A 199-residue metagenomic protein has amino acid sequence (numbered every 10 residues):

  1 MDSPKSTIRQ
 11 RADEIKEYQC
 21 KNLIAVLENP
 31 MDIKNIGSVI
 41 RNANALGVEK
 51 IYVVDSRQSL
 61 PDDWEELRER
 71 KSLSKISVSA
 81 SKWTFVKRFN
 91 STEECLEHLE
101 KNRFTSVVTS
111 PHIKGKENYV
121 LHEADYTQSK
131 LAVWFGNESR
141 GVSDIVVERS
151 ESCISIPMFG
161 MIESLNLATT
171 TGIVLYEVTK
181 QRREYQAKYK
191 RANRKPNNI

Functional and structural regions predicted by a protein language model:
D2-I113, T179, R191: RNA substrate-binding interface of SAM-dependent RNA methyltransferases
K34-N35, K116, G141, L165: Residues that form or flank phosphate/diphosphate-binding pockets in enzymes that use nucleotide phosphates
V39-R41, E66-R68, L121-D125, V147-S150 (+1 more regions): Short, glycine/charged-enriched secondary-structure capping and boundary segments
V107-V146, E151-P157: Active-site/ligand-binding-proximal alpha/beta "capping" segment
D144-N198: Structured adenosyl-cofactor binding patch, chiefly the S-adenosyl-L-methionine
